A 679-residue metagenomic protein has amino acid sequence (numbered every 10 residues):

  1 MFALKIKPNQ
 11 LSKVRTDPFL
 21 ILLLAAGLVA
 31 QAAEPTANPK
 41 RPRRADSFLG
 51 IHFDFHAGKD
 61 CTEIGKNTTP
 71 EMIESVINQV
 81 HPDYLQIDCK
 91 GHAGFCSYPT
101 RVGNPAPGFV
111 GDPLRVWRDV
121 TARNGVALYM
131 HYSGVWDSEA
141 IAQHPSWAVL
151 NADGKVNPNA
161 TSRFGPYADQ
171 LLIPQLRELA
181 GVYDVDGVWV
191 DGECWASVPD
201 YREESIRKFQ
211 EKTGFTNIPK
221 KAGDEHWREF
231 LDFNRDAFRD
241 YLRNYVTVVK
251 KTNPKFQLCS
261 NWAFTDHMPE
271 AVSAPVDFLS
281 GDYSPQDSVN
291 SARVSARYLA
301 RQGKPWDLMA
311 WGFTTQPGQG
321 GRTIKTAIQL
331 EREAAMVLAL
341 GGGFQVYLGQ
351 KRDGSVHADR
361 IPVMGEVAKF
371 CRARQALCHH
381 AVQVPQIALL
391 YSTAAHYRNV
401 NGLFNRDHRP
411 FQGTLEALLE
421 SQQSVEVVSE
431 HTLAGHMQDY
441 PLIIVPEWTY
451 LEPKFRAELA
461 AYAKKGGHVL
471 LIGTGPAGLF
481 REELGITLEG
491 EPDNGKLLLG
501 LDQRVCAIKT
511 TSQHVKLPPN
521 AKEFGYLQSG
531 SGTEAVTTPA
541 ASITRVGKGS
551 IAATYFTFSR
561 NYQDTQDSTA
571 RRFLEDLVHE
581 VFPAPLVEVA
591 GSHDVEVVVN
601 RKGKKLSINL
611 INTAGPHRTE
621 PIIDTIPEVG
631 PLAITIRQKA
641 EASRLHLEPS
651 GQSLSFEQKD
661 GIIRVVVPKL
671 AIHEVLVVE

Functional and structural regions predicted by a protein language model:
M1-V14: N-terminal secretory signal peptides that target proteins for export/translocation
L22-A32: Hydrophobic h-region of N-terminal signal peptides that target proteins for export in Gram-negative bacteria
N38-K66: Boundary/entry segment of secreted carbohydrate-active catalytic domains
N38-S47, V76, G111, W117-V120 (+3 more regions): Carbohydrate-binding surfaces of carbohydrate-active enzymes
H56-T68, P158-L171, Q319-A327: Active-site mouth loops of central-metabolism enzymes
C61, M130-Y183, G192, T216-L231 (+1 more regions): Active-site-adjacent "subsite" loops/lids of carbohydrate-active enzymes
T68-A93, V182, A334, A417-S421: Catalytic domains of carbohydrate-active enzymes, especially glycoside hydrolases
N78-P113, W136-N159, Y183, S197-K208 (+2 more regions): Aromatic-lined carbohydrate-binding/catalytic grooves of carbohydrate-active enzymes
